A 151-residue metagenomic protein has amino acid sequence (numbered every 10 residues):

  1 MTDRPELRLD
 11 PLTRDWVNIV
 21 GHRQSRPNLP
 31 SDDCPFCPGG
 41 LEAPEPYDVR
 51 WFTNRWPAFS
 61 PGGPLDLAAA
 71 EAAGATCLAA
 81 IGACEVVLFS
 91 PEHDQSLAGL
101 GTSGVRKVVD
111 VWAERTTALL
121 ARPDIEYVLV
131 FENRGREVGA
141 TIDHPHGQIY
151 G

Functional and structural regions predicted by a protein language model:
M1-G151: HIT superfamily nucleotide-processing domains
